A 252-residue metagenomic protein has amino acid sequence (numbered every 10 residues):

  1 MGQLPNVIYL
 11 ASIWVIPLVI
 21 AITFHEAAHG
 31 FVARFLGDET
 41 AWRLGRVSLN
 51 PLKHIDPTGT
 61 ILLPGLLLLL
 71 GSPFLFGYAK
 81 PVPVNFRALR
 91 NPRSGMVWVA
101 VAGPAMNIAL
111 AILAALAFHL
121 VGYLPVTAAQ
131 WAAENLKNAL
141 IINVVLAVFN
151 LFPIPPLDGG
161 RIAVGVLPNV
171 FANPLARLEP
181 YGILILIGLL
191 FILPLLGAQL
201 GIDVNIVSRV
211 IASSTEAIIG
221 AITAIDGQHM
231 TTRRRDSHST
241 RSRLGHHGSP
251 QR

Functional and structural regions predicted by a protein language model:
M1-R252: Hydrophobic transmembrane alpha-helices and their immediate loop junctions in multi-pass integral membrane proteins
